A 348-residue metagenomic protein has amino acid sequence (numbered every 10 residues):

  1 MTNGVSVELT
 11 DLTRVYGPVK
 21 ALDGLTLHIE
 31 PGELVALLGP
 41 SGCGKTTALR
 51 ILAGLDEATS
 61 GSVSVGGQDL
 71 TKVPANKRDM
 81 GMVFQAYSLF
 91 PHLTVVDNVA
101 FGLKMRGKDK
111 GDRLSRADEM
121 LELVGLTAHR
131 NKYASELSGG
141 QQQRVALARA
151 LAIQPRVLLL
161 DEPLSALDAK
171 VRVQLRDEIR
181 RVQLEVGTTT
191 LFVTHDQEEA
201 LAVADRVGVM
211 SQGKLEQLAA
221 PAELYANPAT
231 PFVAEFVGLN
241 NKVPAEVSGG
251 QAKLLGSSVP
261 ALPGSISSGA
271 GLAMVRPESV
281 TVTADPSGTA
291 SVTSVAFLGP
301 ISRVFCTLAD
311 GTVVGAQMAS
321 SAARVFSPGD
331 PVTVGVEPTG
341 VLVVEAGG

Functional and structural regions predicted by a protein language model:
L25-A36: Pre-Walker A (P-loop) beta-loop-beta motif of ABC nucleotide-binding domains
L34, A75-F232: ABC ATPase nucleotide-binding domains
L38-P40: The feature captures the beta-strand-to-loop junction immediately N-terminal to the Walker
A53: Helix-to-loop junction immediately C-terminal to a conserved catalytic motif
G61-D69: Conserved ABC transporter NBD signature motif
A229-A273, P277-T293, F305-V325: ATPase nucleotide-binding modules
